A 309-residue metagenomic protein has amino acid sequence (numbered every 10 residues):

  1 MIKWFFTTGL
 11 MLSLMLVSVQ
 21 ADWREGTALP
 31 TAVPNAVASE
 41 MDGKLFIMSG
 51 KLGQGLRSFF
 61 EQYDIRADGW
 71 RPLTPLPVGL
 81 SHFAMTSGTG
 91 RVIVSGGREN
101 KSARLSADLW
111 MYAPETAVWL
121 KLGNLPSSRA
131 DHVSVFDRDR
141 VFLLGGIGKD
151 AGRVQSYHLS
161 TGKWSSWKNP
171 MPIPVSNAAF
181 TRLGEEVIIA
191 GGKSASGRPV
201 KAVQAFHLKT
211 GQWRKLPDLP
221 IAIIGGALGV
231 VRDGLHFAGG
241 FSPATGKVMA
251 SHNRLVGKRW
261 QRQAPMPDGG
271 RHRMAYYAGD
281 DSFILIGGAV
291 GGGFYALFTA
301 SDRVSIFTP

Functional and structural regions predicted by a protein language model:
M1-W4: Positively charged n-region of N-terminal signal peptides that target proteins for export
T7-M15: Bacterial N-terminal signal peptides
Q20-P309: Kelch-like beta-propeller repeat domains
